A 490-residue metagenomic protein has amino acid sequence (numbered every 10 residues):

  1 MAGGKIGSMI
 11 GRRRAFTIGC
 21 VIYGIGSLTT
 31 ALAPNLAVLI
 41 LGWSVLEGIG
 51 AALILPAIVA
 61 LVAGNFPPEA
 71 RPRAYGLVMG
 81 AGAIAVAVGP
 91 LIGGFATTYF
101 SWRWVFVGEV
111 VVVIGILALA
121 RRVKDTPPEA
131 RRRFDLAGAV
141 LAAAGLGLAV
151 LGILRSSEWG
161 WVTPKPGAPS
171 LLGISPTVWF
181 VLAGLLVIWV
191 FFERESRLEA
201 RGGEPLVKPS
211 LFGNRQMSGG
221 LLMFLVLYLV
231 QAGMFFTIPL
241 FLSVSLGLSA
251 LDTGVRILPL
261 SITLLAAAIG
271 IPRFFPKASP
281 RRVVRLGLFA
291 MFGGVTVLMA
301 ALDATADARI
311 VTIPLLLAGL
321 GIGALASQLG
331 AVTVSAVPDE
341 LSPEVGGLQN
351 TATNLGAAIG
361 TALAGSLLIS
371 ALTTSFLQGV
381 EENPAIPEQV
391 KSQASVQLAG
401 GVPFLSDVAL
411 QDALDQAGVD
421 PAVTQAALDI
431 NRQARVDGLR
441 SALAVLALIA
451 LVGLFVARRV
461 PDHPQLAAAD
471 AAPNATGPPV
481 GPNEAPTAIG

Functional and structural regions predicted by a protein language model:
M1, K5, S101, I174-F180 (+2 more regions): Transmembrane core module of solute transporters
K5-L146, R155, L172-I174, V178: Helix-loop-helix hairpins in multi-pass membrane proteins, especially solute transporters
I6-G7, I92-F100, I153, L242-S243 (+3 more regions): Interfacial helix-cap and linker-helix signal at transmembrane-aqueous boundaries of multi-pass secondary transporters
R14-I18, P280-L286, A442: Juxtamembrane helix-start motifs in multi-pass secondary transporters
Y75, G80, V88, I92 (+4 more regions): Small-residue-rich alpha-helical segments with characteristic i,i+4
V110-P128, G145-E158, A183-E199, G453-P461: C-terminal membrane-cytosol helix-exit motif in multi-pass small-molecule transporters
L117-L146, W159-G173, R197-R215, P276-K277 (+1 more regions): Flexible interhelical linker loops that connect adjacent transmembrane helices in multi-pass membrane transporters
R197, Q216, T373, Q378 (+1 more regions): Transmembrane-helix exit segments and adjacent C-terminal regions of multi-pass membrane proteins
